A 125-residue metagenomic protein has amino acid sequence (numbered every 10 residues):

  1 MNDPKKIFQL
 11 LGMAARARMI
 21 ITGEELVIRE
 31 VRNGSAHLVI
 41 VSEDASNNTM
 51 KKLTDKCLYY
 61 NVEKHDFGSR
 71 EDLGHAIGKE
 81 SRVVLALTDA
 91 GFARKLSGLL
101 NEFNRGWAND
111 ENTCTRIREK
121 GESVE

Functional and structural regions predicted by a protein language model:
D3-V41: N-terminal first-folded block
M19-I21, G106-A108, I117: Internal catalytic-core helix/loop-beta-alpha segment that presents or stabilizes conserved functional determinants
E25, D44-A45, S69-D72, A90: Short, ordered loop/turn segments at secondary-structure junctions
A36-T54, N61-E63: N-terminal positively charged helical leader segments and presequences
T54-V84: Mid-chain, well-packed structural core segment of small domains
G74-T113: C-terminal structural segments of small proteins and small subunits
T115-E125: Charge-patterned, long linear interaction tracts outside catalytic cores
